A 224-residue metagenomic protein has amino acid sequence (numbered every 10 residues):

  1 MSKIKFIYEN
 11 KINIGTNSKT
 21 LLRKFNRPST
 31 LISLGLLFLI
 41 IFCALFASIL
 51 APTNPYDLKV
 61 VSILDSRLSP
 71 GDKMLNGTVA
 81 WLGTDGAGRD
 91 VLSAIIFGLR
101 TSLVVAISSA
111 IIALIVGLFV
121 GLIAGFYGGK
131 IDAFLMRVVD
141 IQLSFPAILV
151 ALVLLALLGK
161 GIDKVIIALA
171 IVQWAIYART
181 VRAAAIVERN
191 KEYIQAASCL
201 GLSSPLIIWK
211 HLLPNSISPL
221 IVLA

Functional and structural regions predicted by a protein language model:
M1-L118, L122-I123, I148: Gly/Trp-centered helix-boundary motif
A87-A224: Alpha-helical transmembrane segments of integral membrane proteins, especially multi-pass inner/plasma-membrane
